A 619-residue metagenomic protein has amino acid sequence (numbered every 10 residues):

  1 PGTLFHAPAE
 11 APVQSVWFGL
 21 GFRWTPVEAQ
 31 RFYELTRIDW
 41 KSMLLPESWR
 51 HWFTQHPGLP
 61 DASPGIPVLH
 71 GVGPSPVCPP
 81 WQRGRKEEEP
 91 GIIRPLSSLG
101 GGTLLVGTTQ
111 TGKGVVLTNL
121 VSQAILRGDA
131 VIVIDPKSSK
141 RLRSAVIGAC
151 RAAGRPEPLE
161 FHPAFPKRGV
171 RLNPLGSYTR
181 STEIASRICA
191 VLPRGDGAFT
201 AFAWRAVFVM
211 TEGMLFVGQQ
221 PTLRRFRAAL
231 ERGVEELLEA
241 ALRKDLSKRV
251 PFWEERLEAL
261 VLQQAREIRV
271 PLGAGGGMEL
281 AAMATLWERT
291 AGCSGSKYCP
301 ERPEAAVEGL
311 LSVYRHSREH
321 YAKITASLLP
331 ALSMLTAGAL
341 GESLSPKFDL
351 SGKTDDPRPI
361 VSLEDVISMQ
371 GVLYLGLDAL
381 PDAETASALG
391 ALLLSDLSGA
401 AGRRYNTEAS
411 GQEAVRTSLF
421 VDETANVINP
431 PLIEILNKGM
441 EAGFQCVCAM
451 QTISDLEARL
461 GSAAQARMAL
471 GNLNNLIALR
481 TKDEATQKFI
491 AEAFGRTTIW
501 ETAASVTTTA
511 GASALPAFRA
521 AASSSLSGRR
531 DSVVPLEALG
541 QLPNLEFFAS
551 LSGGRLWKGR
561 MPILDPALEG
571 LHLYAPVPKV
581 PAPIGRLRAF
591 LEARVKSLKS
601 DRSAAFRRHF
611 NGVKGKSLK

Functional and structural regions predicted by a protein language model:
P1-T111, V115-L120, K167-R168, S524-S527 (+2 more regions): Basic- and hydrophobic-enriched, low-structure N-terminal and domain-boundary segments that flank ATP-binding catalytic
P76, Q82-E87, L96-L99, V106-F444 (+4 more regions): P-loop NTPase motor domains
V146-C150, K244-D245, I435-L436, S462-A466 (+2 more regions): Short secondary-structure boundary/capping segments
L436-K438, A442-S552: Conserved ATP-driven motor cores of ASCE-family P-loop NTPases powering translocation/secretion/packaging/pilus
G511-A512, F518-S525, L571-Y574, R608 (+1 more regions): Extended alpha-helical interface modules used as scaffolds for assembling large macromolecular complexes
M561-L564, L571-A575: Positively charged interface segments
